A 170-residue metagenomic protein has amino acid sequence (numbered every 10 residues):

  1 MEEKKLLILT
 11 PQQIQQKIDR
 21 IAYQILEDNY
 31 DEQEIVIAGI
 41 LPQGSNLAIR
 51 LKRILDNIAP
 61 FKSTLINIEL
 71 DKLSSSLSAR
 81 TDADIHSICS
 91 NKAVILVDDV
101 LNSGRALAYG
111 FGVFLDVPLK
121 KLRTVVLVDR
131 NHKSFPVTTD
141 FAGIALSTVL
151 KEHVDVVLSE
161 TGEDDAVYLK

Functional and structural regions predicted by a protein language model:
M1-K170: PRPP-associated nucleotide enzymes
